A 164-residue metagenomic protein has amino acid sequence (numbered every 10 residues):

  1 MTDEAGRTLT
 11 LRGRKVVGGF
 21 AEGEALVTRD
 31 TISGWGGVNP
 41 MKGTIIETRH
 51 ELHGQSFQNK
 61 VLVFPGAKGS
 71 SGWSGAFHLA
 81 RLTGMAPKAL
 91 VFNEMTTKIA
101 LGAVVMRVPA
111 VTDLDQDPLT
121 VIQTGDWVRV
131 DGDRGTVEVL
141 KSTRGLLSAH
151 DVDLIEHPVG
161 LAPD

Functional and structural regions predicted by a protein language model:
T2-D3, G132-G135, L140-D164: Intein/HINT protein-splicing elements and their conserved insertion hotspots or analogous self-processing inserts
D3-G19, E24-E138: Feature captures the catalytic cores and cofactor-binding loops of soluble hydro-lyases/lyases that act on carboxylate
